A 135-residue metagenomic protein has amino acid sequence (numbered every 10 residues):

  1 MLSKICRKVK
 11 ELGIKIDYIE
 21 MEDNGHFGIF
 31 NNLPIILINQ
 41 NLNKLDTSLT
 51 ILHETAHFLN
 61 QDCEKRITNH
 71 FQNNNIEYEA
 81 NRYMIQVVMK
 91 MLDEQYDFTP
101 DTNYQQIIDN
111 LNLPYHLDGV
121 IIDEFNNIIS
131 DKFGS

Functional and structural regions predicted by a protein language model:
M1-S135: Active-site hotspot residues in diverse enzymes, especially metal/ion-binding acidic/histidine motifs
